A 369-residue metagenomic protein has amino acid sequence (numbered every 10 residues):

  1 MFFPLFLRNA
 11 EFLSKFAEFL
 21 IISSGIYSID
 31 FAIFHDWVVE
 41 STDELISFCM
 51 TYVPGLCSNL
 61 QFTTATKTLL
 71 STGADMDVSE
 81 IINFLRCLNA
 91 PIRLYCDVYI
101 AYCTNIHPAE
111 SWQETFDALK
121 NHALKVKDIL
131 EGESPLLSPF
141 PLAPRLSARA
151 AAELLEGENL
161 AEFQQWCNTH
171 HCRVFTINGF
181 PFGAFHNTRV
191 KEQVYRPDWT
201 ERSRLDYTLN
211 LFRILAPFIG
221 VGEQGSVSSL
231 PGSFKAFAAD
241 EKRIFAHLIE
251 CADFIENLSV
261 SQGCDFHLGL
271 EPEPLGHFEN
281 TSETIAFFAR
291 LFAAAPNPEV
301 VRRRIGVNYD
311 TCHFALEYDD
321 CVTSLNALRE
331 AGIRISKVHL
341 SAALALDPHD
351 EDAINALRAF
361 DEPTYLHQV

Functional and structural regions predicted by a protein language model:
I22-S23, S28-D30, S47, T51-Y52 (+1 more regions): Alpha-helix boundary/capping motif
E80-R86, L94, T188-Y309, L316: Active-site acidic/histidine proton-transfer and metal-coordination neighborhood in alpha/beta enzyme cores
L85-W112, A123-K125: N-terminal regions that are enriched for targeting/export leaders and immediately downstream pro/stem segments
R93-Y95, A123-P139, G157-F175, L215-G222 (+5 more regions): Acidic (Asp/Glu)-rich catalytic clusters
I100-T104, F140-P144, V174-N178, G225-S229 (+3 more regions): Hydrophobic faces of well-ordered beta-strands that scaffold small-molecule active sites in alpha/beta enzyme cores
N105, F218, T284-A289, V301-V369: Active-site capping/gating regions of soluble enzymes
N105-H107, R145-R149, G179-F182, L230-G232 (+3 more regions): Active-site beta-loop-alpha junctions enriched in small/polar residues
